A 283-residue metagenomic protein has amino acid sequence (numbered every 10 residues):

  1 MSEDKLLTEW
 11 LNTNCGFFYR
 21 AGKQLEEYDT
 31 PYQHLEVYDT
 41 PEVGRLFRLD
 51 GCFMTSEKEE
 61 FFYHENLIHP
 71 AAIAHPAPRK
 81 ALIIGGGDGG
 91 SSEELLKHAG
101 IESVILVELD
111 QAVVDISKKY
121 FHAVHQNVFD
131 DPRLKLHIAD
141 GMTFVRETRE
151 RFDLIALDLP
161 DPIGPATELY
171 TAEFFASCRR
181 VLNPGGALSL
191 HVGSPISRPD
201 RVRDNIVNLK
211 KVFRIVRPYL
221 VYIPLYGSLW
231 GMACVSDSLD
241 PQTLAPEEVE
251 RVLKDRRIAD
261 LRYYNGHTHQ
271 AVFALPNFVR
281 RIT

Functional and structural regions predicted by a protein language model:
M1-M54, K58-A72, P76, G100: N-terminal accessory segments
S2-E36, V207, G231-T283: SAM/dcSAM-binding transferase cores
S2-T8, T55-A187, S197-R201, I282-T283: The AdoMet/dcAdoMet-binding core of the Class I SAM-like
R20-K23, Q33, M142, R217-V221: Glycine-rich, charged/polar anion/phosphate-binding loops that engage phosphate groups from diverse ligands
Y28, K135-A139, V216: Short gly/ser/thr-rich secondary-structure transition/capping motifs
Y28-T30, N127-D130, G227: Solvent-exposed alpha-helices and their adjacent loops that cap or buttress functional pockets in soluble metabolic
P31, P41, E108, Y226-L229: A short, structural micro-pattern
A166, E173-L244: C-terminal substrate-binding/active-site "lid" region of AdoMet-derived donor-dependent transferases
